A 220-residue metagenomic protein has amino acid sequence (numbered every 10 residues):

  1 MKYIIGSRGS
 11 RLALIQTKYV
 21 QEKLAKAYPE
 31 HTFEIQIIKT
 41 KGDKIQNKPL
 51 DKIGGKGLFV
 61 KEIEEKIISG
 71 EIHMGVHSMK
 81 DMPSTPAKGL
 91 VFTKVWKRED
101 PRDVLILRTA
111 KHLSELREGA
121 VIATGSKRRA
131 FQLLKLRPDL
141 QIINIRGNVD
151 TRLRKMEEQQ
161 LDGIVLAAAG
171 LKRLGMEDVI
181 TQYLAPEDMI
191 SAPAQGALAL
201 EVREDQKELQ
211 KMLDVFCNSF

Functional and structural regions predicted by a protein language model:
M1-I45, K52, K135-F220: Small-molecule-sensing regulatory modules
I4-G6, Q36, G75, T93 (+1 more regions): Short, well-ordered beta-strand segments
K48-M74: Short, structured active-site "lid" loops
F59, H77, V165-A167: Short beta-strand and adjacent tight-turn residues that come in two discontinuous sequence segments and form the edges
E62-I63, H112, T151-R152: Short acidic active-site motifs
I72-V76, D162-G163: Short, Asp-centered acidic motifs that coordinate Mg2+ and/or phosphate in catalytic or ligand-binding sites
M79-K80, K88-D139: A conserved helix-loop-strand patch within extracytoplasmic ligand-binding domains of the periplasmic binding
